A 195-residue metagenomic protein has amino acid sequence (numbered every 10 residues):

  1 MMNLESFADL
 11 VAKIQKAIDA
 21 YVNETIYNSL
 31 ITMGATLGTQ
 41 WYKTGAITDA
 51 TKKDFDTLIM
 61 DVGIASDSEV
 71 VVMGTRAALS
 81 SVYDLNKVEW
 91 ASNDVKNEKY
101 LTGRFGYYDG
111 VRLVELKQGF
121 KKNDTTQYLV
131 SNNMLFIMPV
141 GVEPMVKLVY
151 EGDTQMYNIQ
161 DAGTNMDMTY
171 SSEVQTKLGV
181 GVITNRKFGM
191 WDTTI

Functional and structural regions predicted by a protein language model:
M1-A65: Alpha-helical scaffold segments that mediate packing/assembly in large oligomeric complexes
S6, S29, S66-S68, S80-S81 (+3 more regions): Generic serine detector
A20, E24, A78-S80, L178: Short loop/turn segments at secondary-structure transitions that flank enzyme active sites
M33, L79-S80, F120, G181: A broad, structure-centric signal for solvent-exposed, well-ordered loop/edge residues that line or flank functional
Y42-V95: Extended amphipathic alpha-helical segments with heptad-repeat/coiled-coil character used for oligomerization, fusion
V88-I195: Sequence/fold signature of self-assembling virion shell proteins
